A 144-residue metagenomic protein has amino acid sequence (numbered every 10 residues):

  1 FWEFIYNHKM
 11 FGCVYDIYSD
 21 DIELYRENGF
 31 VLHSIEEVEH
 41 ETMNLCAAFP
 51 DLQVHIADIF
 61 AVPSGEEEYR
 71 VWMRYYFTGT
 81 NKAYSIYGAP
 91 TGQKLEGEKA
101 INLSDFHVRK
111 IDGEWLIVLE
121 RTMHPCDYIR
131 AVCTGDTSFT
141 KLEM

Functional and structural regions predicted by a protein language model:
F1-N7, F106, R121: Short, structured motif recognition centered on aromatic/hydrophobic residues
K9-M10, D136: Residue-level recognition of short, well-ordered coil/turn positions that link secondary-structure elements
M10-A83: A solvent-exposed, acidic/Ser-Thr-rich amphipathic alpha-helical stretch
V14, G65-E68, F106-I117: Short, solvent-exposed coil/turn segments at beta-strand boundaries
S34, E39-E41, G88-P90, K94 (+1 more regions): General N-terminal targeting signals
V54-A57, N102-R109, F139-K141: Short C-terminal domain-edge/linker segments immediately following a structured domain
Y75-D112: Exposed beta-sheet edge and beta->alpha loop/turn motif
L95-G97, L116-M144: Low-complexity, intrinsically disordered terminal/linker segments enriched in charged and Gly/Pro repeats
